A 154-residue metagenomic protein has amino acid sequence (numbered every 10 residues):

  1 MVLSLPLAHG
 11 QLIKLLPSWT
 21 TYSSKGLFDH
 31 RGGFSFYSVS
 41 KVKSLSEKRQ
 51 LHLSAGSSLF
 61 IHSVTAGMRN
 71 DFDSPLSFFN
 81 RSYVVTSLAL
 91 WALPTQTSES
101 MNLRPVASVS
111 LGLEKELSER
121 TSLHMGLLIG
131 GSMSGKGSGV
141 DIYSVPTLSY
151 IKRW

Functional and structural regions predicted by a protein language model:
L3-F60, S149-R153: Short glycine/proline- and aromatic-enriched beta-strand/turn motifs that initiate or cap beta-hairpins
A8, S24, H30-R31, S54 (+5 more regions): Intrinsically disordered, low-complexity segments enriched in small/polar residues
L12, L27, E114-W154: Predominantly the C-terminal beta-signal and adjacent terminal strand-loop region of outer-membrane beta-barrel
K14-P17, F78, S138: Alpha-helical structural elements
T20-Y22, S58-F60, W91-L93, G130-S134: Structural signature of outer-membrane beta-barrel domains
K25-F34, S63-G67, T95-L103, G135-S144: Outer-membrane beta-barrel translocator domains and adjoining extracellular loop/strand segments of Gram-negative
S38-T121: Gram-negative (and chloroplast) outer-membrane scaffold detector with strong preference for beta-barrel transmembrane
